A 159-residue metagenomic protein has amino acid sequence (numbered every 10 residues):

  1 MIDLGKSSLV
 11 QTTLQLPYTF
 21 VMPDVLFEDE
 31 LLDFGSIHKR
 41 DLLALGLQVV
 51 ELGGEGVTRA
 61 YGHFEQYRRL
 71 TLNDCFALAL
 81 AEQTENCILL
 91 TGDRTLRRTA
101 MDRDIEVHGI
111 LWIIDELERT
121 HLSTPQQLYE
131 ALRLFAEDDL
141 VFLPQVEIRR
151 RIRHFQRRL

Functional and structural regions predicted by a protein language model:
M1-C87, R94, M101, I105 (+2 more regions): Active-site-proximal, substrate-binding regions of enzyme catalytic domains and RNA-binding/basic surfaces
I88, D102, R119, E137-L140: Amphipathic alpha-helical interaction elements
L90, V107-H108, L122, F142: Short, amphipathic alpha-helical segments
R94-T95, W112: Short, ordered loop/turn segments at secondary-structure junctions
R97-R98, E116-L117, L134: Short secondary-structure capping/turn micro-motifs that flank functional sites
I110-T124: Long, charge-dense
L122-T124, L132-D139: Phosphate-binding/catalytic loops
